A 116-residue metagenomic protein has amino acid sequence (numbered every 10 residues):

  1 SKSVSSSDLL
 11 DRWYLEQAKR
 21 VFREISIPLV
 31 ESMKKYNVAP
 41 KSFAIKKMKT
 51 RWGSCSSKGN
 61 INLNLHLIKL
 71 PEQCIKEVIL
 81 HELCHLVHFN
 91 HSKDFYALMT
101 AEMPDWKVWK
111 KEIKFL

Functional and structural regions predicted by a protein language model:
S1-E77, L86-L116: Active-site-proximal or metal-binding-adjacent scaffold patches in catalytic folds
E82: Walker B catalytic acidic pair
